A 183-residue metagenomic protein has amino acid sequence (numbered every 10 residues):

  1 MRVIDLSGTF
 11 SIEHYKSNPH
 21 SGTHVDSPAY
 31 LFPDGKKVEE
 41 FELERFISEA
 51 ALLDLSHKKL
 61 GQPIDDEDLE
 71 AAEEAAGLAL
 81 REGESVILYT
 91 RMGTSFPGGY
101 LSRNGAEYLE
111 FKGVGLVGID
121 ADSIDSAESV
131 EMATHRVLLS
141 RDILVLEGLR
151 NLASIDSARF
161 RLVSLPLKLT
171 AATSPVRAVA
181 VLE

Functional and structural regions predicted by a protein language model:
M1-E183: Active-/binding-site microenvironments in catalytic and ligand-binding cores
